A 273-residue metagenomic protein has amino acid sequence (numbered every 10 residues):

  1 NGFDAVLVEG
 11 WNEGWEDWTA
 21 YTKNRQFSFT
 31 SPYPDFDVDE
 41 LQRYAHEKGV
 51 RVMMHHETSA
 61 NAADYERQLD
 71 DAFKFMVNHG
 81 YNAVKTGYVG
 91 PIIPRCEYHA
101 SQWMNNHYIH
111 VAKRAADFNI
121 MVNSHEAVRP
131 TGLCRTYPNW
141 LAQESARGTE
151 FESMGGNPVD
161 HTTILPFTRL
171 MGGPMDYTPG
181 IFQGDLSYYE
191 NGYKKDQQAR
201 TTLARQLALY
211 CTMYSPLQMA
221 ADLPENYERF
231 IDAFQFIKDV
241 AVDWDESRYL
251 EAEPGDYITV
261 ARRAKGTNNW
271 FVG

Functional and structural regions predicted by a protein language model:
N1, A5, E9: An acidic-aromatic substrate-binding cleft motif
N1, I181-Q183, R229: Functionally critical loop-and-helix segments that line ligand-binding/catalytic clefts of soluble enzyme domains
L7-V8, N119-E126, E152-M154, Q218-F230 (+1 more regions): Acidic/polar loop patches that form or flank catalytic/metal-binding clefts of enzymes that bind anionic ligands
G10-Q198: Aromatic- and carboxylate-enriched substrate-binding clefts and catalytic-loop regions of carbohydrate-active enzymes
T30-A45, V242-G255, G273: Extended hydrophobic/aromatic segments used for targeting, binding, or gating
S187-M213, Q218, A264-W270: Long hydrophobic segments that form regular secondary structure
A204-E253: Catalytic cores of secreted or luminal carbohydrate-active enzymes
P254-G273: Carbohydrate-binding surface patches
